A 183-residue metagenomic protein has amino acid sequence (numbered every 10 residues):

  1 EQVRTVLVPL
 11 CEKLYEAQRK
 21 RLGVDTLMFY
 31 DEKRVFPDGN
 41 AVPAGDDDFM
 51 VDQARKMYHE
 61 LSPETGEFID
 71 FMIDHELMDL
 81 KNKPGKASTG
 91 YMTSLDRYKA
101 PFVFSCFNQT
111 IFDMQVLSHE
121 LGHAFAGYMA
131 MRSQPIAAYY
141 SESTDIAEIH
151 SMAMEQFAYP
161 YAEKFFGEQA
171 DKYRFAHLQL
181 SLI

Functional and structural regions predicted by a protein language model:
E1-I183: Cation-handling catalytic/transport regions enriched in His/Asp/Glu
